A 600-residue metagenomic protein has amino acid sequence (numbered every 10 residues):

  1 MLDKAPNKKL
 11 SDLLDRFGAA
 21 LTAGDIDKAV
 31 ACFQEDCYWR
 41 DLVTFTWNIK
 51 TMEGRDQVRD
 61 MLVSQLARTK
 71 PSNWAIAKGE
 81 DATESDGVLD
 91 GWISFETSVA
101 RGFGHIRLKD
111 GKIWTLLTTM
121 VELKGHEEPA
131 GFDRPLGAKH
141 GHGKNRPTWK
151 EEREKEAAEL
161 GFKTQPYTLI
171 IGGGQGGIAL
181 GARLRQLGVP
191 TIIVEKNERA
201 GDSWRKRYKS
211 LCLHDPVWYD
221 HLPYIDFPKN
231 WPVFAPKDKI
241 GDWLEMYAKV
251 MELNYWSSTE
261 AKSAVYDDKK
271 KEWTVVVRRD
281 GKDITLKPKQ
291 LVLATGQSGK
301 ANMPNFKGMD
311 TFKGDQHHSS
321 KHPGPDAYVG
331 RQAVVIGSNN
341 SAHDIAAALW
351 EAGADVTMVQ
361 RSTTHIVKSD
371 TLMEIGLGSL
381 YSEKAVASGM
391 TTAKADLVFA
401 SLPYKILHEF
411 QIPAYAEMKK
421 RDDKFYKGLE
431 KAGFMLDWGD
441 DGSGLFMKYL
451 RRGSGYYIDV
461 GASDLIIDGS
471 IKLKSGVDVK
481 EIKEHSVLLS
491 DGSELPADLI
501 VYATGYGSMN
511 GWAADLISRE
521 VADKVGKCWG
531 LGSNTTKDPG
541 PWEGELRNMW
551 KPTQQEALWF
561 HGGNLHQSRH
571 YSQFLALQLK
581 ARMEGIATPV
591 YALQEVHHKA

Functional and structural regions predicted by a protein language model:
M1-E35, E154-Q165: Short, low-complexity N-terminal intrinsically disordered segments enriched in polar/charged residues
N7, A23-S85: A solvent-exposed, acidic/Ser-Thr-rich amphipathic alpha-helical stretch
W92-S94, V99-E156: Short beta-strand edge/turn micro-motifs at domain boundaries
H140-P166, H317-V329: A short, basic/flexible loop-to-alpha-helix module at the beginning of a structural domain
A158-L180, V329-N339: Beta1/beta-strand and adjacent pyrophosphate-binding region of the FAD-binding site in flavoprotein oxidoreductases
P166, V189, V194-K196, K237-N340 (+4 more regions): Flavin (primarily FAD) cofactor-binding/catalytic cores of flavoenzymes
I170, G174-K206, S210-P216: Phosphate-binding active sites in nucleotide-utilizing proteins
R205-D242, T363-G433: Glycine-rich active-site loop/strand segments that organize a redox cofactor
